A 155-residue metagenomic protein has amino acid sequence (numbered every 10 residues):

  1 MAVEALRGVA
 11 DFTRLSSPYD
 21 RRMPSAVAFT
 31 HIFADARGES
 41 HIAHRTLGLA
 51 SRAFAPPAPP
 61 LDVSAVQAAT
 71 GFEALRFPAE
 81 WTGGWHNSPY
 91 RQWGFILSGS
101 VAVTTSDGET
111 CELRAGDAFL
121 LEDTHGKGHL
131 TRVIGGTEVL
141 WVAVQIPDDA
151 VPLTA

Functional and structural regions predicted by a protein language model:
M1-R22: N-terminal amphipathic/basic-hydrophobic helices that include classical n-h-c signal peptides and signal-anchor
R22-A34: Short acidic, Pro/Gly- and aromatic-enriched capping/linker segments at domain boundaries
A34-W85, V139-D149: A short glycine-rich, His/Asp/Glu-containing loop-to-beta-strand
R76-P78, N87-V103, Q145: Short, conserved beta-strand element in jelly-roll/cupin
T82-G83, S100-T104, A118, D148-D149: Short beta-strand segments in beta-sandwich/barrel cores
D107-E122: Short acidic-glycine-tyrosine-enriched beta hairpin
L120-T124, I134-V151: A short hydrophobic beta-strand segment most commonly corresponding to one strand of the jelly-roll/cupin
